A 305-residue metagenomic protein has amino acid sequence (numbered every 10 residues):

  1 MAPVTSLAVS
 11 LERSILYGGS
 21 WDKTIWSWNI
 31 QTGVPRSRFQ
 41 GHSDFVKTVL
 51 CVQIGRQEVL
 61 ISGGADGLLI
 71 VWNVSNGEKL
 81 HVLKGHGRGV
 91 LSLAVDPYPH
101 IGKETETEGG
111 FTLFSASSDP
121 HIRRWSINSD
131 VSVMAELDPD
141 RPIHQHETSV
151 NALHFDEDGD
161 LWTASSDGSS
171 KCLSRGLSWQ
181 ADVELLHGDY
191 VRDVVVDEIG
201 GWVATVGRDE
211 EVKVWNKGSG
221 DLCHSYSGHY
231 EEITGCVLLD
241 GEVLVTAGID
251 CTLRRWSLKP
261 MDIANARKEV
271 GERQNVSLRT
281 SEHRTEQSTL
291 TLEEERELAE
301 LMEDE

Functional and structural regions predicted by a protein language model:
M1-V4, Q40-V46, K84-V90, P97 (+6 more regions): WD40/WD-repeat beta-propeller blade N-cap
A2-T5, S14, D22-W26, D44-K47 (+10 more regions): Short coil/turn segments within WD40 beta-propeller repeats
L7-R13, T32, L50-E58, G63 (+10 more regions): Loop/turn segments within WD40 beta-propeller blades
R13-Y17, W26-S27, P35-S37, R56-I61 (+13 more regions): Structural hallmark of WD40 beta-propellers
G33, G77, V131-L137, L177-W179 (+2 more regions): Residue-level signal for glycine
S126-M134, R175-G176, S257-K268: Short loop/turn segments immediately following beta-strands, especially the blade-tip and inter-blade linker loops
L173-V191, D197: A beta-strand-loop signature enriched in Asp, Gly, Thr, and Trp that corresponds to the sialidase/neuraminidase Asp-box
Y190, D221-E305: Terminal intrinsically disordered, low-complexity extensions flanking WD-repeat/beta-propeller proteins
